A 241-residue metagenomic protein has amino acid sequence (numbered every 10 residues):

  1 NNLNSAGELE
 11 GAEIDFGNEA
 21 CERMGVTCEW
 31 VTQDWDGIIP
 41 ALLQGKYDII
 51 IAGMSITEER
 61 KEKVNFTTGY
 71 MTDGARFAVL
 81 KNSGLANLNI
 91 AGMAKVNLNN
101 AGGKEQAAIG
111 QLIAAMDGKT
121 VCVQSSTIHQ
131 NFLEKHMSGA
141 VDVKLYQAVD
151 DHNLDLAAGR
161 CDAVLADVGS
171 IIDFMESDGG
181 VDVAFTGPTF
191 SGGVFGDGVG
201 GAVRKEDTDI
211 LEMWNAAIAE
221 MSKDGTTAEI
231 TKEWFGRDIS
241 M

Functional and structural regions predicted by a protein language model:
N1-L3, E59, L85-N87, N131-F132 (+1 more regions): Short, solvent-exposed loop/turn elements at domain surfaces
N1-M54, E62: Extracytoplasmic small-molecule ligand-binding "clamshell" domains of the periplasmic binding protein/Venus flytrap
G11-M24, K81-G103, T120, T127 (+1 more regions): Extended ligand-binding regions for polar small-molecule ligands
I14-D15, E29-P40, E105-I109, V143-A158 (+1 more regions): Short helix-initiation/N-cap motifs at beta->coil->alpha
C21-T32, A115-D117, K135-A148, R160: A local structural motif
V26-E29, D34-G37, S55, E62 (+2 more regions): A conserved helix-loop-strand patch within extracytoplasmic ligand-binding domains of the periplasmic binding
G37, G53-K63, N131-M137, D150 (+1 more regions): A ligand-binding cleft/hinge motif common to bilobed small-molecule-binding domains
T72-R76, V168-A216, R237-M241: Periplasmic-binding protein-like
